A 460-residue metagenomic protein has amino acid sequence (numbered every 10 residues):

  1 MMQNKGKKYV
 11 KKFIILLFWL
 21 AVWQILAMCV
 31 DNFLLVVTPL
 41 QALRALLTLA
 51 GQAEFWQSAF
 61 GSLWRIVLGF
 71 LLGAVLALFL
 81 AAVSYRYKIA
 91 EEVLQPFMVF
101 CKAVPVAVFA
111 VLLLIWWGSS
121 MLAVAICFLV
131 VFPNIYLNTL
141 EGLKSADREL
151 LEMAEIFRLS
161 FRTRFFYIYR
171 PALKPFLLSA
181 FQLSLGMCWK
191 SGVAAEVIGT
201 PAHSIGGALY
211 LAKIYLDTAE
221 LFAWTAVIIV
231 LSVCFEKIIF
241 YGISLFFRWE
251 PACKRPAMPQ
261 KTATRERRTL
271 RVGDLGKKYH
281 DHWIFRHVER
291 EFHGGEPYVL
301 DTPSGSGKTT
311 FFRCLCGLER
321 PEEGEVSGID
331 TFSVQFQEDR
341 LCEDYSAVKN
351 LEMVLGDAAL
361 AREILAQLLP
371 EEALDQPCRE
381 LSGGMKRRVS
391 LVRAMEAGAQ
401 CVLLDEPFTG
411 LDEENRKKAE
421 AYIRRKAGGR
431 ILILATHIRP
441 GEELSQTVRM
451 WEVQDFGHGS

Functional and structural regions predicted by a protein language model:
A125, L129, R162-A195: Transmembrane alpha-helices
C316: Helix-to-loop junction immediately C-terminal to a conserved catalytic motif
D344-L360: Q-loop/switch helix immediately C-terminal to the Walker
A359-L374: Conserved ABC ATPase "signature" region
P377-L381, M385: Conserved ABC ATPase signature
L391: Hydrophobic anchor residue at the start of the ABC signature
D405, L411-D412: ABC-family nucleotide-binding domains
